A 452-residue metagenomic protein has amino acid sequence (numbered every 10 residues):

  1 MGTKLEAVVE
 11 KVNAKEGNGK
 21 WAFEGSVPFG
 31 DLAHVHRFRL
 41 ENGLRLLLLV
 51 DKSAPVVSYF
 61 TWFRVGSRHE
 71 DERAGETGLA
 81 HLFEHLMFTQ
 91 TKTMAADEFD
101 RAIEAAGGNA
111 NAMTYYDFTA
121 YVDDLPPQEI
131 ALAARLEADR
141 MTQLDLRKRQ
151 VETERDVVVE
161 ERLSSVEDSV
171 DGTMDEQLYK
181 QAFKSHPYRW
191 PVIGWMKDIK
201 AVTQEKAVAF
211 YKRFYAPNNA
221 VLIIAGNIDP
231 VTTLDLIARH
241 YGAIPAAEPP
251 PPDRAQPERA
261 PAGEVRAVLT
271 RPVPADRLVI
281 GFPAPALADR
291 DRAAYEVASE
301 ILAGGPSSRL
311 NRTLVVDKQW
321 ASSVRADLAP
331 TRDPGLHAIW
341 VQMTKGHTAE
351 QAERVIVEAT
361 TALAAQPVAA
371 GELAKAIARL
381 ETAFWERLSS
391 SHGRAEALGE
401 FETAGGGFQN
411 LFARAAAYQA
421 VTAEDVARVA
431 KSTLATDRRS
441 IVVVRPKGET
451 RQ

Functional and structural regions predicted by a protein language model:
G2-H69, T93-E129, S165-N219, A243-D289 (+7 more regions): Non-catalytic beta-strand/loop surface segments
S67-G78: Short active-site loop at a secondary-structure junction that contains or immediately precedes the catalytic residue(s)
T77-T91: Active-site SXXK
A138-K148, H240-E248, K318, V357-V368: A common structural junction motif
A364, R387, G406-F412, A417 (+1 more regions): C-terminal soluble interaction/assembly domains
